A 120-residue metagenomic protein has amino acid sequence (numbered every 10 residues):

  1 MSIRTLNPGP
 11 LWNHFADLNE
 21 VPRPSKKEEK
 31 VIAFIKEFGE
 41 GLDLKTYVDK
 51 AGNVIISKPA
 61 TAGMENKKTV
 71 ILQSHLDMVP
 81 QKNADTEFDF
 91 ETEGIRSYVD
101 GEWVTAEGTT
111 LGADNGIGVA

Functional and structural regions predicted by a protein language model:
S2-K26: N-terminal capping segment at the start of a domain
W12, A16, A33-K36, V119-A120: Predominant activation on well-ordered alpha-helical scaffold segments within soluble catalytic domains
F15-L18, K26, I56, M78 (+2 more regions): Generic hydrophobic, helix-prone segments enriched in Leu/Val/Ile
A16-N19, G39, D43, P80: Structural signal for hydrophobic packing residues in well-ordered secondary-structure cores of soluble enzyme domains
N19, R23, Y47, T110: Conserved short-loop catalytic and cofactor-binding motifs
P24-K68: A non-catalytic alpha/beta surface segment that caps or lines the substrate-entry region of metallo-dependent hydrolase
M64-A120: Active-site metal-coordination/substrate-binding segment of hydrolases, especially metallo-dependent peptidases
